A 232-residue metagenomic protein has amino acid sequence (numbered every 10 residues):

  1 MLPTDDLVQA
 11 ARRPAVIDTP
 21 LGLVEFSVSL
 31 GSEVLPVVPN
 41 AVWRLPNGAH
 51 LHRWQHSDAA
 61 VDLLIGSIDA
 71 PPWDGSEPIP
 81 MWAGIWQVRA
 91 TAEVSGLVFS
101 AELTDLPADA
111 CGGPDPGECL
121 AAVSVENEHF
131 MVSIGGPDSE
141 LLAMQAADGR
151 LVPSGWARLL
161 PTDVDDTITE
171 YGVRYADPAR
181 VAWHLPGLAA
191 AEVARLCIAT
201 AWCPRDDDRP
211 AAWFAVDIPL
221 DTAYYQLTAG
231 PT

Functional and structural regions predicted by a protein language model:
M1-L64, I68, Q145-G155, P186 (+1 more regions): An extended acidic
V16-L21, S27-S32, S67-D69, V88-A92 (+3 more regions): Beta-strand elements of well-folded, non-transmembrane domains
V16-L23, G84-W86, V123-V125, S133: Short, hydrophobic/proline-enriched secondary-structure or compact coil segments at domain edges
V34, P107-V193: Trp/Gly-enriched beta-strand surface patches
H52, V61, W82-G84, L97-F99 (+2 more regions): Hydrophobic residues positioned within well-ordered beta-strands of beta-sheet architectures
D58-A90: Conserved, well-structured beta-alpha core segment at the onset of a catalytic domain
V61-P72, Y175-T232: Acidic/polar, glycine-enriched structural segments that form the non-catalytic walls/loops of the carbohydrate-binding
E77-N127: Acidic (Asp/Glu-rich), glycine- and aromatic
